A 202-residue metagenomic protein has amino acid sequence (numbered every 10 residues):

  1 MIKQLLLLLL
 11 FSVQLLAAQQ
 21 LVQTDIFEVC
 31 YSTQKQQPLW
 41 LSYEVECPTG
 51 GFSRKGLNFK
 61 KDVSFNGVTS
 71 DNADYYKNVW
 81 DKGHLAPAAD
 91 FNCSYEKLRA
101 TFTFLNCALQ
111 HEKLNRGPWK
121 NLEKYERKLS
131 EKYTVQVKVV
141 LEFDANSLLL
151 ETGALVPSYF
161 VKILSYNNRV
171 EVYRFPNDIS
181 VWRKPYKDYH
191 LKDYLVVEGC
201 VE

Functional and structural regions predicted by a protein language model:
I2-V13: Sec-dependent N-terminal signal peptides
Q14-A18: Sec/Tat signal peptide C-region and signal peptidase I cleavage site
Q20-D81: Short, His- and charge-rich active-site/binding loops that engage polyanionic ligands
V63-E202: Domain-level detector of nuclease and nuclease-like folds in predominantly extracellular/periplasmic contexts
